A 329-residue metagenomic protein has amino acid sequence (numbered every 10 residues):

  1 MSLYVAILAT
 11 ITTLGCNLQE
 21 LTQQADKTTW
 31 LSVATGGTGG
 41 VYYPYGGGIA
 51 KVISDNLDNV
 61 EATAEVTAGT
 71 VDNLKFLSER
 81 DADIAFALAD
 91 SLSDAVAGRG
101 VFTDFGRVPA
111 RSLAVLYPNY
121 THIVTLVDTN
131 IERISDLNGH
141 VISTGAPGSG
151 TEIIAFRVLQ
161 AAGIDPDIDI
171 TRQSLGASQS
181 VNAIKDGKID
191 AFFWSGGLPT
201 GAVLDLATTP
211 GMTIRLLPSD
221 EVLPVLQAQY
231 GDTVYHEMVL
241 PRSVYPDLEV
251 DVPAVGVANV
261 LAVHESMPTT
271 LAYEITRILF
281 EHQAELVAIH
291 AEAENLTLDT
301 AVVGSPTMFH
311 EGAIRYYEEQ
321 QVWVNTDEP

Functional and structural regions predicted by a protein language model:
T12-G15: C-terminal motif of bacterial Sec signal peptides marking the signal peptidase cleavage site
N17-E20: Bacterial signal peptide processing site
T28, L57-N59, G69-D72, E79 (+7 more regions): Extracytoplasmic
T28-N56, V60, N119-D186, V303 (+1 more regions): Bilobed "Venus flytrap"/periplasmic-binding protein-like clamshell domains and structurally analogous long
A50-K51, T63-D104, I123, S178-A183 (+1 more regions): Pocket-flanking alpha-helical
A89, R99-V101, T129, P166-L261 (+1 more regions): Pocket-lining segment of extracytoplasmic ligand-binding domains
T103-L116, T121, S243-V252: A structural signal for short loop-to-beta-strand junctions that line the ligand-binding cleft of periplasmic/secreted
Q179, D186, G196-P218, Q227-G231 (+2 more regions): An extracytoplasmic/periplasmic, membrane-proximal ligand-sensing/linker region
